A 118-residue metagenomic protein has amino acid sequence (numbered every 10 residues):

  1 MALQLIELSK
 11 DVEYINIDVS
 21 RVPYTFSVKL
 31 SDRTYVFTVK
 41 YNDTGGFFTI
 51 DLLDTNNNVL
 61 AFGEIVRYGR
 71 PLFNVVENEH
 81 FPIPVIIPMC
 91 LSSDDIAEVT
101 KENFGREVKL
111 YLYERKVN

Functional and structural regions predicted by a protein language model:
M1-D18, N118: Short, intrinsically disordered N-terminal pre-domain segments
S20-F26, F37: Short, hydrophobic/aromatic-rich segments at coil-to-beta transitions
Y35-V36, L60: Short, isolated positions in well-ordered beta-strands
D43-M89: Acidic, aromatic-enriched beta-alpha/helix-loop junctions
P84-G105: Surface-exposed molecular-recognition determinants
V99-N118: C-terminal charged interaction modules
